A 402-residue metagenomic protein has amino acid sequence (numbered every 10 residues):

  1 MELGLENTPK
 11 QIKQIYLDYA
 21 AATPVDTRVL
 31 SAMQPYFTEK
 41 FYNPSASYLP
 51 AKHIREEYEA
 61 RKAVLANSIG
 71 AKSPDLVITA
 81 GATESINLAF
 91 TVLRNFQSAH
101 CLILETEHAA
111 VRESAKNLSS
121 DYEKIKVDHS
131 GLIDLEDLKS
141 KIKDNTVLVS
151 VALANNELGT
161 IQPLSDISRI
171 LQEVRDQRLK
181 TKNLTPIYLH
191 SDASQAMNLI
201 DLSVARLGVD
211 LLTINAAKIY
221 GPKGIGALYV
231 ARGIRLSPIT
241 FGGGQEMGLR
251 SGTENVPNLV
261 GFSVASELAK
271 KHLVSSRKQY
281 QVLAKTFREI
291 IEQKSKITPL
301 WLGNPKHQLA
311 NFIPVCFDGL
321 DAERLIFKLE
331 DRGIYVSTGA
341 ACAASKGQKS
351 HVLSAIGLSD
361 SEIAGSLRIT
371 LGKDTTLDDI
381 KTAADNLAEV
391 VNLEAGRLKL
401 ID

Functional and structural regions predicted by a protein language model:
M1-D402: Pyridoxal 5′-phosphate
